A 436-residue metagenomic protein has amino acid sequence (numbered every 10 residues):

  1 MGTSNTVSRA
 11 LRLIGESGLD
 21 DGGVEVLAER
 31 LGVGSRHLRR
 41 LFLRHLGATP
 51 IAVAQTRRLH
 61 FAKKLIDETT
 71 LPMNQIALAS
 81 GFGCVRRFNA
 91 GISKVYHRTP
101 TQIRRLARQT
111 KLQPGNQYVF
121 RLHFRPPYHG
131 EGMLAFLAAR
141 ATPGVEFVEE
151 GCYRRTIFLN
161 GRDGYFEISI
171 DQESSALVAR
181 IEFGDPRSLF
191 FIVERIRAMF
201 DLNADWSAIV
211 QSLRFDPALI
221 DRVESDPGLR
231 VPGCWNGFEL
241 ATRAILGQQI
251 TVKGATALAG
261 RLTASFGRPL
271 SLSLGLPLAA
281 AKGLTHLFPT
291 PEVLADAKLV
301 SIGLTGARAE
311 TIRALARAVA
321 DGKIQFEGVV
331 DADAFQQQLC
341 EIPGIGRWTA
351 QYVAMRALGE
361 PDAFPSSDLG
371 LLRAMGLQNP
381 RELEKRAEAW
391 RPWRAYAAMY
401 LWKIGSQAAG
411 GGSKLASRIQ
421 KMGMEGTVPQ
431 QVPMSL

Functional and structural regions predicted by a protein language model:
M1-L436: HhH-family (HhH-GPD) DNA N-glycosylase catalytic core used in base-excision repair
